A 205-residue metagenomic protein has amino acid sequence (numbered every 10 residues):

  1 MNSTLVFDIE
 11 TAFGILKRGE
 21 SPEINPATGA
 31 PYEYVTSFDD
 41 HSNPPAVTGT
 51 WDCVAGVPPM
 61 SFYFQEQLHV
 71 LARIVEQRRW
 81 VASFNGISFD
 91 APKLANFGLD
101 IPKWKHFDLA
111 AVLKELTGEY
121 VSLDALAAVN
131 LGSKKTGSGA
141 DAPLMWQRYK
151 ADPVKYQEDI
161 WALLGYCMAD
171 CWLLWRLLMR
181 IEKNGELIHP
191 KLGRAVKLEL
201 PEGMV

Functional and structural regions predicted by a protein language model:
M1-V75, W80: Conserved RNase H-like, two-metal-ion catalytic cores of nucleic-acid enzymes
V6-D8, V81-N85, K105-H106, K135-G139: A structural signal for short, well-ordered beta-strand segments and their strand-loop junctions that often border
D8-E10, D90, D108, D170: Acidic active-site catalytic centers that drive phospho-/nucleotidyl reactions and related ester hydrolyses
L16-R18, A91-L94, L200: Short glycine-/acidic-enriched loop or helix-start segments at secondary-structure transitions that form or flank
V54-A125: Conserved DEDDh/DEDDy metal-dependent 3′-5′ exonuclease domain
L123-S133: Metal-dependent de-N-acetylase/amidase catalytic core
A128, L200-V205: Anionic, Ser/Thr-rich low-complexity intrinsically disordered regions
L131-E199: Acidic, Mg2+-coordinating catalytic module of metal-dependent nucleases/exonucleases that use a two-metal-ion mechanism
